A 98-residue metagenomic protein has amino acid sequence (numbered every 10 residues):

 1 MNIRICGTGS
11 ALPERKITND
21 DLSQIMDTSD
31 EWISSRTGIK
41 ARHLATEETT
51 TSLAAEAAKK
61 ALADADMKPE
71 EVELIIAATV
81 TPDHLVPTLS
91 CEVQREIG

Functional and structural regions predicted by a protein language model:
M1-I76, R95-G98: Conserved "HGTGT" condensation-loop signature of ketosynthase/thiolase-family condensing enzymes that catalyze
I76-G98: Active-site-proximal gating segment of KS-fold condensing enzymes and close homologs
